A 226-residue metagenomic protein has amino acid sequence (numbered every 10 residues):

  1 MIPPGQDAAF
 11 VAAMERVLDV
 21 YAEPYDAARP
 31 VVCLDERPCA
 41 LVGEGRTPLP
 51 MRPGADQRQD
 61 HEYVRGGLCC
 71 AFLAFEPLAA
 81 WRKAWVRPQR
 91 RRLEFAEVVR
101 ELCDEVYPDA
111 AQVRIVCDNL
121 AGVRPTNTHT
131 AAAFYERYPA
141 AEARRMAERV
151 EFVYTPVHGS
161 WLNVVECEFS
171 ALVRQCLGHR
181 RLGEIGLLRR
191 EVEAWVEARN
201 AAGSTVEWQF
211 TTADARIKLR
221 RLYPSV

Functional and structural regions predicted by a protein language model:
M1-V226: Short functional hotspots at interaction and active-site rims
